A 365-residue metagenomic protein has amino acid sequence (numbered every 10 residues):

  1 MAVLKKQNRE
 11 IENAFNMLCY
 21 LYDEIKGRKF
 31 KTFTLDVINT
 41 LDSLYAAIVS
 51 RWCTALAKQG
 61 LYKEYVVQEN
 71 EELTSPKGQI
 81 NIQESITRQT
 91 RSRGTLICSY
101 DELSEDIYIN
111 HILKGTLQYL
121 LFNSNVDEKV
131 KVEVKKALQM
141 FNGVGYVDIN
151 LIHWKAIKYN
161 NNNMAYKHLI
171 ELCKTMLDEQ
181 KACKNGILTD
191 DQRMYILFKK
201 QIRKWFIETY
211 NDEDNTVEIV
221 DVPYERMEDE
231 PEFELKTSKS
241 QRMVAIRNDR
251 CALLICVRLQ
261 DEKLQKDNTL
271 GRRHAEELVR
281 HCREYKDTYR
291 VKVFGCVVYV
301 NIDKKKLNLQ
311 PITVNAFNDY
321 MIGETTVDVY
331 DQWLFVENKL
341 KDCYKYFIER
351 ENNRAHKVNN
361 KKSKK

Functional and structural regions predicted by a protein language model:
M1-I187, K341-K365: Terminal, charged accessory segments of proteins
Q192-K365: Catalytic core segments in nucleotide and nucleic-acid processing enzymes
